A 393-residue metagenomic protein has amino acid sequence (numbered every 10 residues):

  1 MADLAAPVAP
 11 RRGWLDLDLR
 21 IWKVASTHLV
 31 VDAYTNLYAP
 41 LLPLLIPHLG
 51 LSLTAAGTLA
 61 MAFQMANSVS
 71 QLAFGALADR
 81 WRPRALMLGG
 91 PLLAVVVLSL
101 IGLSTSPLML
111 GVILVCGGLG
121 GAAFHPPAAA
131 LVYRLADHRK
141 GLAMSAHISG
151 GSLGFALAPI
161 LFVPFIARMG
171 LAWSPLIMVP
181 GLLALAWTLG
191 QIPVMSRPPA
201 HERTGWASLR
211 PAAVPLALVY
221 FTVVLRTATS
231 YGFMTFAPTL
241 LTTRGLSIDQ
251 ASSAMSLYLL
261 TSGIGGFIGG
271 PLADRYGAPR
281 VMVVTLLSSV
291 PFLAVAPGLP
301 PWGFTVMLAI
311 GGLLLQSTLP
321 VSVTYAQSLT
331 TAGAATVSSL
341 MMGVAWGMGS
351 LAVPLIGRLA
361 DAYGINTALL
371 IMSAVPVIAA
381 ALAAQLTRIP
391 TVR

Functional and structural regions predicted by a protein language model:
N36, Q64-L72, A156, L259-F267 (+1 more regions): Residue-level signature of mid-helix packing/kink "hotspots" within the transmembrane helices of 12-pass Major
Y38-A39, V214-G266: Extracytoplasmic gate region of multi-pass secondary transporters
G50, R82, L103-L108, D137 (+2 more regions): Helix-breaking motifs and short loop linkers at transmembrane-helix boundaries and internal kinks in secondary membrane
V69-T105: Conserved MFS/SLC helix-loop-helix module at the cytosolic interface between two early adjacent transmembrane helices
I113-G150: Cytoplasmic helix-loop-helix junction between adjacent transmembrane helices in 12-TM secondary transporters
A146-P193: Helix-loop-helix hairpin linking two adjacent transmembrane segments in secondary transporters
Y276-S322: C-terminal transmembrane helical hairpin of 12-TM major facilitator-type secondary transporters
L329-A362: A late C-terminal transmembrane helix in Major Facilitator Superfamily
